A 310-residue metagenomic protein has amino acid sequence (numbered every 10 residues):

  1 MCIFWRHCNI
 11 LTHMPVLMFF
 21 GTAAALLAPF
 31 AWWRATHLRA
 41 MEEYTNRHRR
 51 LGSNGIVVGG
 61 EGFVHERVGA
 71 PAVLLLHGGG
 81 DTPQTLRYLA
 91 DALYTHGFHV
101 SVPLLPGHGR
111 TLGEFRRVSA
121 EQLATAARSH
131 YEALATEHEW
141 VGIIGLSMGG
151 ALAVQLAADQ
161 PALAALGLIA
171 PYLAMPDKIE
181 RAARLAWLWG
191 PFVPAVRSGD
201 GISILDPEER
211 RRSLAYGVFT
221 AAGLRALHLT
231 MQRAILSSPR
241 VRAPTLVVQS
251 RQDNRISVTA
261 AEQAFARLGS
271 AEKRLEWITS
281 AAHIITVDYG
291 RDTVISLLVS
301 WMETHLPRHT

Functional and structural regions predicted by a protein language model:
I56-H108: Short, surface-exposed "cap/lid" segments of acyl-processing enzymes
P83, N254-A260: Conserved alpha/beta-hydrolase "acid-adjacent" motif
G109-G142: Catalytic nucleophile-loop/oxyanion-hole region of alpha/beta-hydrolase and closely related hydrolase-like folds
G145-G149, A153: Gly/Ala-rich beta-loop-alpha elbow adjacent to hydrolase catalytic centers
G167-K178: Active-site nucleophile loop of the alpha/beta-hydrolase fold
V241, V247-Q249, D253: Short beta-strand/loop motif that positions the catalytic acidic residue of the alpha/beta-hydrolase fold
E262, A266-I284: Catalytic histidine neighborhood in serine/cysteine hydrolases with alpha/beta-hydrolase-type architecture
T279-T310: Catalytic active-site module of serine/aspartate enzymes centered on a nucleophile-bearing elbow/loop
